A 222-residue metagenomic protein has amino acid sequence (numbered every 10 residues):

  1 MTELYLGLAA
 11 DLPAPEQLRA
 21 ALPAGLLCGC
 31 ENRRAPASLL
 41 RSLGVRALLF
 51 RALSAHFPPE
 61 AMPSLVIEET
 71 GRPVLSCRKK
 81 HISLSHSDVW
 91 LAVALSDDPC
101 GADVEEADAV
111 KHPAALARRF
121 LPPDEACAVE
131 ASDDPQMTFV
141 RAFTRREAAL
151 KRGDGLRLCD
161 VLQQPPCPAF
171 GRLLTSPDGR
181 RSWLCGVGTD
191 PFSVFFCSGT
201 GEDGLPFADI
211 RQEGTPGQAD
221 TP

Functional and structural regions predicted by a protein language model:
M1-P222: Conserved nucleotide-ligand handling architecture
